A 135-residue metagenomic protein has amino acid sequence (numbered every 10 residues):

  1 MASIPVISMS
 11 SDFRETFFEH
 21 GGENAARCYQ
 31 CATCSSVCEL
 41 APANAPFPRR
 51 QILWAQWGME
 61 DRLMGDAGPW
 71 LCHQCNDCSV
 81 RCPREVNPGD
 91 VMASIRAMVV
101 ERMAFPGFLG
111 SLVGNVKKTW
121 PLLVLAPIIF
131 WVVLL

Functional and structural regions predicted by a protein language model:
M1-P69: Ferredoxin-type iron-sulfur electron-transfer modules and their immediate structural context
A25, P42, I52-L135: Iron-sulfur-cluster electron-transfer modules
